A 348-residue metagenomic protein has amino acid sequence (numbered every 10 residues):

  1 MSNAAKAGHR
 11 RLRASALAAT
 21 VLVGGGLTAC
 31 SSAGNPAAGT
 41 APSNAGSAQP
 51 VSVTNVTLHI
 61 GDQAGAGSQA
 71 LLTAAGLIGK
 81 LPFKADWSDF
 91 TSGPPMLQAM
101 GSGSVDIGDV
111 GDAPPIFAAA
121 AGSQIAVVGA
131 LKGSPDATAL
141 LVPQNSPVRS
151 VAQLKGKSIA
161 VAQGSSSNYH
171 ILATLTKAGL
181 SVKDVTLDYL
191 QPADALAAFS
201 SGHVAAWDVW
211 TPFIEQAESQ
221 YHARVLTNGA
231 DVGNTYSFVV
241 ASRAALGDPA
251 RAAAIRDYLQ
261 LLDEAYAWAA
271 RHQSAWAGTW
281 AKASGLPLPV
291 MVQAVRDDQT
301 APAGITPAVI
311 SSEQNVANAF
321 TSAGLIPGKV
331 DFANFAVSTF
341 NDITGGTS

Functional and structural regions predicted by a protein language model:
S2-L17: Bacterial N-terminal signal peptides that target proteins for export
G25-A29: C-terminal motif of bacterial Sec signal peptides marking the signal peptidase cleavage site
N35-S181, D188-Y189, A205-V209, D231-G233: Short, glycine-/small- and polar/acidic-enriched structural segments that line small-molecule recognition paths
K80-P82, K132, V232, T300-I310 (+1 more regions): Short, solvent-exposed loop/beta-turn-alpha elements that line the ligand-binding surface or hinge of extracytoplasmic
A113, A193-K282: Pocket-lining segment of extracytoplasmic ligand-binding domains
L131-V142, A223-A245, I255, L259 (+2 more regions): Periplasmic-binding protein-like
D248-P327: Secondary-structure end/capping motifs
N318-S348: C-terminal solvent-exposed extensions
